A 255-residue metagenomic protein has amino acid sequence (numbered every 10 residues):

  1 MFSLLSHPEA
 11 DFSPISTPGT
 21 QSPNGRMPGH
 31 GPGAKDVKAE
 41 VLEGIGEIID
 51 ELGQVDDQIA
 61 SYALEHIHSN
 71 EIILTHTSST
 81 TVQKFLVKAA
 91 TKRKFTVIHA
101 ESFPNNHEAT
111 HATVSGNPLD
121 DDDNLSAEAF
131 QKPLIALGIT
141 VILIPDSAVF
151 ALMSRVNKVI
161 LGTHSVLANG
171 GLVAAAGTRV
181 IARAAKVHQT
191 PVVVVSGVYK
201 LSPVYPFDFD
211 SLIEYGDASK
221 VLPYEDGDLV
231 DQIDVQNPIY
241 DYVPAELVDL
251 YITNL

Functional and structural regions predicted by a protein language model:
M1-A60: Membrane-proximal helical "anchor" segments flanking the first transmembrane region of inner-membrane enzymes
L5-I15, N24-P28, A89-F95, S102-L255: Conserved phosphate- and dinucleotide-binding cores of soluble alpha/beta proteins, encompassing both enzyme active
K35, A39, G53, D57 (+4 more regions): Electropositive phosphate-/nucleotide-binding environments in soluble metabolic enzymes
I45-I49, G53-V82: Active-site pocket-lining segments that scaffold enzyme catalytic pockets across diverse folds
E71, H99-E101: Short glycine-centered, acidic/aromatic-flanked micro-motifs in structured strand/loop junctions that mark active-site
K84-K88: A short acidic, amphipathic alpha-helical/loop segment
